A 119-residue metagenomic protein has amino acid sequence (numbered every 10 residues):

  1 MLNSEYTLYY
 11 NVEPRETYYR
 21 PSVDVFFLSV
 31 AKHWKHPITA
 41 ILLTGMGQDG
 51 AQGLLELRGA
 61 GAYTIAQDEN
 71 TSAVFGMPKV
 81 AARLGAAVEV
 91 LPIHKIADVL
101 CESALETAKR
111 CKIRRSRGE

Functional and structural regions predicted by a protein language model:
M1-E119: Conserved acid/base catalytic micro-environments in cytosolic active-site loops
